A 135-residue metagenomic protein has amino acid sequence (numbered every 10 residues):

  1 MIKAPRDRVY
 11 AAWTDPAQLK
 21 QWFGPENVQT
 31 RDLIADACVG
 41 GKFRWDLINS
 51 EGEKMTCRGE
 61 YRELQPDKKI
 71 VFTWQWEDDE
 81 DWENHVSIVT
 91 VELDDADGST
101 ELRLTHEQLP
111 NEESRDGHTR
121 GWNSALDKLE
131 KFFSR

Functional and structural regions predicted by a protein language model:
M1, D32-I34, T56-R58, V86-T90 (+1 more regions): Well-ordered beta-strand positions in beta-sheet-rich domains
M1-P5, I48, L64, D94-A96 (+1 more regions): Solvent-exposed residues in well-ordered beta-strands and their adjoining turns, especially edge/terminal strands
M1-Q29: Hydrophobic ligand-binding cavity/cleft-lining segments
R6-D7, D36-C38, R62-K69, E92-E101 (+1 more regions): A short, structured loop/turn motif at beta-sheet edges
V9-Y10, L19, F43, Y61 (+4 more regions): Hydrophobic pocket/interface hotspot
R31-T73: Glycine-rich portal/gate segments that line the openings of hydrophobic small-molecule binding cavities
V71-N123: Beta-strand/loop substructures that line and gate deep hydrophobic ligand-binding cavities in soluble
L126-S134: Short amphipathic alpha-helical signal-transduction/dimerization elements
